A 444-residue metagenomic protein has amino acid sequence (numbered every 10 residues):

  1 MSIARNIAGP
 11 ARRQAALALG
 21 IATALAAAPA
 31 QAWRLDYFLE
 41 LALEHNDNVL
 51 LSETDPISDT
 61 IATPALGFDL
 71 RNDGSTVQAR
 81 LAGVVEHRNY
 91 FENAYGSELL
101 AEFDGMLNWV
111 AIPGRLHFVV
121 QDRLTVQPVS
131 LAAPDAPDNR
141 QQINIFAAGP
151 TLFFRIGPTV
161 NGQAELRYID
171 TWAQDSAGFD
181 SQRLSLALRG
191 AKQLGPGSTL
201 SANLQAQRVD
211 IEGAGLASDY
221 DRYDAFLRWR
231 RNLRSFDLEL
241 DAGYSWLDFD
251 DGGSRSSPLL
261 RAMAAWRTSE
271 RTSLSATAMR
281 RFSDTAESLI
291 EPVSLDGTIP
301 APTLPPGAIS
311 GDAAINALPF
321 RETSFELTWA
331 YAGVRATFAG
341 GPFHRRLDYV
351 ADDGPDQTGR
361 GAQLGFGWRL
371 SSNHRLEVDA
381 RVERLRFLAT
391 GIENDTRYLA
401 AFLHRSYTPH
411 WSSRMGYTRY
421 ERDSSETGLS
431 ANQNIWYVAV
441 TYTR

Functional and structural regions predicted by a protein language model:
M1-R34: Cleavable N-terminal export/targeting peptides
Q31-R444: Gram-negative and organellar
